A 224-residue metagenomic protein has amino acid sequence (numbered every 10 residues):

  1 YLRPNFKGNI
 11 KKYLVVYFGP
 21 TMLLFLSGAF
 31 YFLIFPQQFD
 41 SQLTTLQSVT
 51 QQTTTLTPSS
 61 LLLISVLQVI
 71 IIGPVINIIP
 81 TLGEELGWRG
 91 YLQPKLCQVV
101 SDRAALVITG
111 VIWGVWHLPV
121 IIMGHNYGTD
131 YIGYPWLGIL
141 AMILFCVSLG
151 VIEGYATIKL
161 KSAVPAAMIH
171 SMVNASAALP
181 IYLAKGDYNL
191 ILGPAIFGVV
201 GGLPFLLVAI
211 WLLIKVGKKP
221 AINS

Functional and structural regions predicted by a protein language model:
Y1-T81, A178-S224: Specific transmembrane helices
L14-Y31, T109-I112, I152-K159, A163-H170: Hydrophobic alpha-helical membrane-insertion segments
F25-Q37, E84-E85, L106-N126: Transmembrane alpha-helix/helix-exit interface in multi-pass inner-membrane proteins
L46-T53, G87, L92, I121-Y134: Membrane-interface interhelical connector segments
V69, N77-L82, G114, M142-C146: Residue-level hotspots within the lipid-embedded alpha helices of multi-pass solute transporters
L82-V115, G154, I158-S162: Membrane-interface helix/loop boundary segments of multi-pass membrane proteins
L92-V100, H125-G128, L179-A184: Membrane-interfacial alpha-helical segments at the cytosolic side of multi-pass membrane proteins
R103, V107, D130-L192: Functionally important transmembrane alpha-helices
